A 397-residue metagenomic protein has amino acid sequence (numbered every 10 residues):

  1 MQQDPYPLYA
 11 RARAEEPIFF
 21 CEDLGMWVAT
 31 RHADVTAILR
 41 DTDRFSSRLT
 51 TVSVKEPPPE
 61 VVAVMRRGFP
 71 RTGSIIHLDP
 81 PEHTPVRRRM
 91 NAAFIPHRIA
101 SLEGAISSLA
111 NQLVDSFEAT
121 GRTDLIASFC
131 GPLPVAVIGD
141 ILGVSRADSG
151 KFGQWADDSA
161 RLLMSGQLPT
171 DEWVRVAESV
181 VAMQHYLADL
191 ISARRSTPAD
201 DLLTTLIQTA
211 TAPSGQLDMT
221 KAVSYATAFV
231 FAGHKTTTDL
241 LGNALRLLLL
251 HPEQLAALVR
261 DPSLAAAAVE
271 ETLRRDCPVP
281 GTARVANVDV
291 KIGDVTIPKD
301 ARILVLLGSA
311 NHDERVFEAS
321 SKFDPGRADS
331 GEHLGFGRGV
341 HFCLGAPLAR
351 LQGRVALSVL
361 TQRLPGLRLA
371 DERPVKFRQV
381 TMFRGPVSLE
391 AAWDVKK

Functional and structural regions predicted by a protein language model:
M1-K397: Cytochrome P450
